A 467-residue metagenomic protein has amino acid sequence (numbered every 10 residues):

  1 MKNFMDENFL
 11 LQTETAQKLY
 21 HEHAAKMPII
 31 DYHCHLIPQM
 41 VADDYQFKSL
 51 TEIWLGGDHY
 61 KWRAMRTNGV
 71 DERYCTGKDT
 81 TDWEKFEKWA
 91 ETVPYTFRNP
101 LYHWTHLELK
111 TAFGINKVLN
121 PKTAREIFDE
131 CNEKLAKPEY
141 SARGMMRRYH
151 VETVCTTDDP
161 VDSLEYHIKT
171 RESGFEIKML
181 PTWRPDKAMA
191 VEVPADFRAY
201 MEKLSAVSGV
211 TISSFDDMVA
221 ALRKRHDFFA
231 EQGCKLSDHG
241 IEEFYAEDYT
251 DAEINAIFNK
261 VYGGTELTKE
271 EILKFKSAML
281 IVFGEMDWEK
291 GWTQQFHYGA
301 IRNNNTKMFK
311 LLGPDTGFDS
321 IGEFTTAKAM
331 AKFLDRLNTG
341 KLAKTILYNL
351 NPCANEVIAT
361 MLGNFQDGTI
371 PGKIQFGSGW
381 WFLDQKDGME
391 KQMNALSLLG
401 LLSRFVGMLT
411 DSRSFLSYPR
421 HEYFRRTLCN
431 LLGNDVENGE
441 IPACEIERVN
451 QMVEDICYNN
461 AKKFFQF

Functional and structural regions predicted by a protein language model:
K2-K290, T339-A343, L347-P352, E356-A359 (+1 more regions): Metal-cofactor-binding active-site regions of metalloenzymes
E271, G317-S320: Metal/cofactor-centered catalytic core regions of large enzymes
Q294-F296: C-terminal amphipathic alpha-helical interaction region
A300, N305: Hard-cation-handling environments
F309-G317: Short glycine/proline- and charge-enriched loop/turn segments that cap or connect secondary-structure elements
E323-M330: Divalent-cation-assisted or electrostatically stabilized phosphate/pyrophosphate-binding catalytic cores
F333-T339: Short, basic/hydrophobic alpha-helical segments
